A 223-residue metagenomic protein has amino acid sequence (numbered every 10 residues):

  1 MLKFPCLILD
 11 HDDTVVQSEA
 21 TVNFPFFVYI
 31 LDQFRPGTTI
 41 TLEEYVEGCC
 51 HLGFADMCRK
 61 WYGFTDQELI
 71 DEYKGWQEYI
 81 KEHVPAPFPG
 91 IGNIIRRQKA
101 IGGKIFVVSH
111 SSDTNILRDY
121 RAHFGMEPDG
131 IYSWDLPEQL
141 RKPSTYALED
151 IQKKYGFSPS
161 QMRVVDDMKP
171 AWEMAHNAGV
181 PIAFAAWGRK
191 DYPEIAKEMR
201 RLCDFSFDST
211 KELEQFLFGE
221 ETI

Functional and structural regions predicted by a protein language model:
M1-E43, G63: Active-site neighborhood of HAD-like aspartate-dependent phosphohydrolases
M1-P5, S112-D113, L117-I223: Asp-based, Mg2+/Mn2+-dependent phosphohydrolase catalytic module
I8, V15, I105, V164 (+1 more regions): Conserved SAM-binding loop
F27-Q33, L52-Q67, I151-Q152: Helix-loop "lid/cap" segments that line or gate small-molecule binding pockets
F34-V46, G63-K74, M126-P128, P159-S160: Short, surface-exposed acidic
A55-R97, I101-G103: Metal-dependent phosphoesterase signature
Y73, I91-R121, I131-W134: Substrate-recognition element of Asp-dependent hydrolases with the DxDx(T/V) motif
